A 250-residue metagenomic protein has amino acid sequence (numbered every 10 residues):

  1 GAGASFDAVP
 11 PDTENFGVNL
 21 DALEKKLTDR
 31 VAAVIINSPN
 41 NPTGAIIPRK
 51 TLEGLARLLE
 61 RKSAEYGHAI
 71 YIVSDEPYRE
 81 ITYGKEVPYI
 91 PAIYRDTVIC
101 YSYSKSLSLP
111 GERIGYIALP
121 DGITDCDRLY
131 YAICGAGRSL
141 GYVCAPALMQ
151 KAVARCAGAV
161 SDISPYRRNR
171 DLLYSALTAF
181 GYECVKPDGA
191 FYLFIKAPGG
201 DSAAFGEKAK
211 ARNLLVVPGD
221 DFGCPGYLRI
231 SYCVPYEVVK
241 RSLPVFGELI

Functional and structural regions predicted by a protein language model:
G1-I250: PLP-dependent class I/II
